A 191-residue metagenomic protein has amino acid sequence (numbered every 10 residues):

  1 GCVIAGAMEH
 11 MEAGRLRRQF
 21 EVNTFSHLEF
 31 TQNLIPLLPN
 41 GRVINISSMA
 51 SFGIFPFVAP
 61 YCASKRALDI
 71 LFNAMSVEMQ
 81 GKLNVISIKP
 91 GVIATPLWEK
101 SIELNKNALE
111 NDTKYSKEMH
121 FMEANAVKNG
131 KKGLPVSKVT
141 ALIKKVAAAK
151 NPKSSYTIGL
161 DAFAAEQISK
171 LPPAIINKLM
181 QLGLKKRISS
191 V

Functional and structural regions predicted by a protein language model:
A7-M8, E12-R17: Substrate-binding pocket helix/loop in short-chain dehydrogenase/reductase
T31, S64: Active-site helix of classical SDR
N33-G41: A short helix-coil junction within the Rossmann-fold of NAD(P)-dependent oxidoreductases
P36, V77-E78: Alpha-helical segment proximal to the catalytic Tyr-Lys
S48: Residue(s) in the substrate-gating loop at a strand-loop-helix junction that position the organic substrate next
I54-C62, A74: Active-site loop-to-helix junction immediately N-terminal to the catalytic Tyr of the SDR YXXXK motif in Rossmann-fold
G81-G130: C-terminal beta-strand-loop-alpha-helix "lid" module of Rossmann-like NAD(P)-dependent dehydrogenases
